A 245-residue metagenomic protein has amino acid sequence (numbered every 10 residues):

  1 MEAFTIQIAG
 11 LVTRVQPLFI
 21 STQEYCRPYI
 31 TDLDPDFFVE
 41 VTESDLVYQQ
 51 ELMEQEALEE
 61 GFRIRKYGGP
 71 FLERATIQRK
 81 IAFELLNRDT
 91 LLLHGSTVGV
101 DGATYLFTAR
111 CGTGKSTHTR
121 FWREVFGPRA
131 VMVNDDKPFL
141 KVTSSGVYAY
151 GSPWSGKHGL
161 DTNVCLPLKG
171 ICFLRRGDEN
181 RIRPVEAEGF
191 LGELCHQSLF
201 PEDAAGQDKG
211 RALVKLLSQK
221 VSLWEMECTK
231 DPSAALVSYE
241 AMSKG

Functional and structural regions predicted by a protein language model:
A3-F4, A9-E24, D34-D36, Y67 (+3 more regions): Glycine-rich, often acidic-flanked micro-motifs that create phosphate/phosphodiester-binding or positioning elements
V15, P28-E84, E240-G245: Charged, amphipathic alpha-helical linker segments immediately N-terminal to NTP-binding catalytic cores
R65-C111: Glycine-rich adenosyl-nucleotide cofactor-binding module
K115: Conserved lysine of the Walker
H118-T119: Post-Walker A alpha-helix
